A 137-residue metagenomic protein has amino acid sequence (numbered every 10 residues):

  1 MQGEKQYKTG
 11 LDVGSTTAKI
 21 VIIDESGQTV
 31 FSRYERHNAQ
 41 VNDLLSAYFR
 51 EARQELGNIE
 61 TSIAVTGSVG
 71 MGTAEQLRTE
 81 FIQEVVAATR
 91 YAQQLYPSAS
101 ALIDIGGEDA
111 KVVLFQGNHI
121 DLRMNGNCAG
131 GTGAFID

Functional and structural regions predicted by a protein language model:
M1-E4, V69-D121: Conserved phosphate-binding catalytic cores of ATP/NTP-utilizing and phosphoryl-transfer enzymes
M1-E84: N-terminal glycine/serine-rich phosphate-binding loop of ATP-dependent small-molecule kinases, especially carbohydrate
T16, V69, E108-D109, T132-F135: Gly/Ser/Thr-rich beta-alpha loop segments that engage phosphate groups in nucleotides
D43, R90, Q94, G130-D137: Residues on a specific face of well-ordered alpha-helices
G117-D137: Glycine-rich phosphate-binding loop plus the immediately following alpha-helix
